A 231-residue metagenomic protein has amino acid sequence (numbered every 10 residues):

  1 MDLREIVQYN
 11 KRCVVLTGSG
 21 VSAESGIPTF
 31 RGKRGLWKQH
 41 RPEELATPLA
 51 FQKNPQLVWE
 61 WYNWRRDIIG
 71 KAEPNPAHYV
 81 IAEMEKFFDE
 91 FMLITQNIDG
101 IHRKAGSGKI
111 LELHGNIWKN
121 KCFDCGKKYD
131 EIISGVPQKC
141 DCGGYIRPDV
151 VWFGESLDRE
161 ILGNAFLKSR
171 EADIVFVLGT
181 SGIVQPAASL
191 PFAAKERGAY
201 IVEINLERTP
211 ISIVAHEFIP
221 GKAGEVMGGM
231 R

Functional and structural regions predicted by a protein language model:
M1-R231: Conserved catalytic core of sirtuin-type NAD+-dependent deacylases
